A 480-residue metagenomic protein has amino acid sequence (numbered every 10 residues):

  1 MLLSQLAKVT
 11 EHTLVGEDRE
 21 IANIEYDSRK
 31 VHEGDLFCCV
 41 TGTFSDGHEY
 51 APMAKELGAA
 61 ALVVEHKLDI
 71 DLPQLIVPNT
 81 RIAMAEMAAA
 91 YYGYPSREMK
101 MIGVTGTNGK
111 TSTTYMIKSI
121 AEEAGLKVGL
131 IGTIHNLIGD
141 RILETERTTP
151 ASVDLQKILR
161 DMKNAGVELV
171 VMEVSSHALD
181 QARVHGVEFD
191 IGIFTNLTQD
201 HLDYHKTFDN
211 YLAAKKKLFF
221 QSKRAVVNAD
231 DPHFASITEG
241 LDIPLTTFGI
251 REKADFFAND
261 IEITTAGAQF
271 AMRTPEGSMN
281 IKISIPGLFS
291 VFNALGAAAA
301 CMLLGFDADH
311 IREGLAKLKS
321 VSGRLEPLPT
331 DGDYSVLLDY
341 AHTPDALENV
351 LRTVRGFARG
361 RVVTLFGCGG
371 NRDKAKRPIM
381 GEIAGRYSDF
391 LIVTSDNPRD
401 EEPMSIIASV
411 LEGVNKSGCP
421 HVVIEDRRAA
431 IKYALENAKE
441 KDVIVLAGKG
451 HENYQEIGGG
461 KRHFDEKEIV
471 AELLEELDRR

Functional and structural regions predicted by a protein language model:
M1-A90, R224, P232, F257 (+7 more regions): N-terminal leader/targeting and accessory segments in enzymes
M1-H12, E33-L36, E276, A299-D309 (+2 more regions): ATP-dependent carboxylate-amine ligase
A7-T10, M84-A229, H233-I243, T274 (+3 more regions): Phosphate-binding loop of NTP-binding sites
L14, Q74-I76, M101, V128-L130 (+4 more regions): Conserved beta-strand scaffold positions in the cores of enzyme catalytic domains, especially in NTP/NDP-utilizing
G16, V64, P78, G132 (+5 more regions): Short loop/edge segments at beta-strand edges and connector loops that shape dinucleotide/nucleotide cofactor-binding
V64-K67, V174, N196, A229 (+2 more regions): Short secondary-structure boundary segments
E65-L72, D180, F189-S335, R359 (+2 more regions): Acidic, Mg2+-coordinating active-site environments of NTP-dependent enzymes
I70-D71, I138-I142, Q199-Y204, R372 (+2 more regions): A short acidic, helix-capping loop that chelates divalent metal ions and anchors anionic groups
